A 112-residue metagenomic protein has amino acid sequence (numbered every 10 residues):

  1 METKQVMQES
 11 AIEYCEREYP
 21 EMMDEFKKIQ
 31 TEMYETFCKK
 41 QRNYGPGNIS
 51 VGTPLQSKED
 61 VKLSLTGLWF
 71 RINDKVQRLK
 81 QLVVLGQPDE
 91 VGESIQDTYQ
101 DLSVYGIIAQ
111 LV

Functional and structural regions predicted by a protein language model:
M1-V112: Intrinsically disordered, low-complexity regulatory regions that flank transcription factor DNA-binding cores
